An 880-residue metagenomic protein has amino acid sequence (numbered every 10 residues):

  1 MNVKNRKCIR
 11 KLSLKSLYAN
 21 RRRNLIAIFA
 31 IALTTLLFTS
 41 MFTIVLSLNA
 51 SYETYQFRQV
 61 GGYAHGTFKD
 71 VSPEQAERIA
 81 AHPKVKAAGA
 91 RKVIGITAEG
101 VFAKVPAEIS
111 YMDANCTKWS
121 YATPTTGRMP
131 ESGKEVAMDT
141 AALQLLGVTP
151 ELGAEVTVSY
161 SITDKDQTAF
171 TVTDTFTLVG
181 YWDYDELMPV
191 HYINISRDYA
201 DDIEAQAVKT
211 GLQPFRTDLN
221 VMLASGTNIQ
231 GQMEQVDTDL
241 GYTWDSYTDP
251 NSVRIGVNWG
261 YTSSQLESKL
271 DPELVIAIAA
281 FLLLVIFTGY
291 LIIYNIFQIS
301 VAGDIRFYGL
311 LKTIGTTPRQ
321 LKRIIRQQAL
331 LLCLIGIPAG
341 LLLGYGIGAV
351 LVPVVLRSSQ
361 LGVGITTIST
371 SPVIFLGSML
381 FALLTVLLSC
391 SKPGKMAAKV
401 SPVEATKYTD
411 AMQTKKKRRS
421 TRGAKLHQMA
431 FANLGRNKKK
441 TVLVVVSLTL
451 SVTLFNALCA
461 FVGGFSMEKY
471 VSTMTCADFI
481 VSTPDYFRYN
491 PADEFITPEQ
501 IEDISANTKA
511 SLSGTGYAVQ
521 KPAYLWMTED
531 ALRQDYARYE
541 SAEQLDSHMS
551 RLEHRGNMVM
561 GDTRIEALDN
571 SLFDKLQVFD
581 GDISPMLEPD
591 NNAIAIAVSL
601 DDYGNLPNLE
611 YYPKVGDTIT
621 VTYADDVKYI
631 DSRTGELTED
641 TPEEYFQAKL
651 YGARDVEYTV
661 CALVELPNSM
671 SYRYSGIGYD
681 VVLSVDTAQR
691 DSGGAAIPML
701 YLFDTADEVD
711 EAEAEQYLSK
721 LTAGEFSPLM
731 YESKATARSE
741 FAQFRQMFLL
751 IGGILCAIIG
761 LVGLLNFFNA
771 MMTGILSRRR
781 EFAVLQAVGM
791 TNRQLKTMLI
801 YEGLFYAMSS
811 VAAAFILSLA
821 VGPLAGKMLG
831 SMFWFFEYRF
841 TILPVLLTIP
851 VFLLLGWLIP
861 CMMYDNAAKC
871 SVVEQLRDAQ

Functional and structural regions predicted by a protein language model:
M1-I26, G303-Q320, I347-L376, L384-L448 (+5 more regions): Feature of multi-pass inner-membrane transport and sensor proteins that recognizes transmembrane helices together
Y18, R23-L46, A280, F287: Hydrophobic alpha-helical transmembrane signal-anchor segments
N20, L291-L332, G763-Y806: Interfacial "coupling" helices/loops that link adjacent transmembrane helices in transporter permeases
T35, L283-Y290, L384-T385, A757-F767 (+2 more regions): Hydrophobic transmembrane alpha-helices
L46-Q265, G463, Y470-G752: Basic-flanked hydrophobic alpha-helices used for secretion and membrane insertion
L48, L270, L341-G377, S391 (+3 more regions): Short helix-loop junctions at transmembrane helix boundaries
S268-V285, V373, A742-I759: N-terminal membrane-entry
I325-L342, M379, T414-R419, L799-A813: Selective transmembrane-helix segments that form parts of the transport pathway or gating/packing helices in multipass
